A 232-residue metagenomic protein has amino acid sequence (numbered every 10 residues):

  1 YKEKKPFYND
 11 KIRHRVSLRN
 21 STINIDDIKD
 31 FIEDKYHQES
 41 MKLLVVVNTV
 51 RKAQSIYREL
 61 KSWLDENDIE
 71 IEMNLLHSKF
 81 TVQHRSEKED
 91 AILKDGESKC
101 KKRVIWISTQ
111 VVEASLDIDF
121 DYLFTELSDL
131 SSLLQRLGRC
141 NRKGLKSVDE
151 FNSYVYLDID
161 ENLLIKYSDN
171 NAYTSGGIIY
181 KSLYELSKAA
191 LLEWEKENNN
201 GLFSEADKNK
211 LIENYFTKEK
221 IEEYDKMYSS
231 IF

Functional and structural regions predicted by a protein language model:
Y1, T49, I107-V111, T125: Ser/Thr-glycine-rich phosphate-binding loops at phosphate-binding pockets of nucleotides, nucleotide cofactors
Y1-Y36: Interdomain hinge/linker at the junction between the two RecA-like core domains of SF2 helicases
V16, V104-I105, Y122: Short, Asp-centered acidic motifs that coordinate Mg2+ and/or phosphate in catalytic or ligand-binding sites
D30-D34, Q38-S40, S55-D95, F120 (+1 more regions): C-terminal helicase lobe and adjacent C-terminal extensions/tails of nucleic-acid helicase motors
M41-V45, N74, K102-W106: Generic beta-sheet signal
L44-V46, V50-Q54: His-Asp-centered catalytic microenvironments across diverse enzyme cores, prominently the transglutaminase-like
T49, S115, R136: Conserved RecA-like P-loop NTPase ATPase core
S98-E113: Conserved two-lobed SF2 helicase motor
